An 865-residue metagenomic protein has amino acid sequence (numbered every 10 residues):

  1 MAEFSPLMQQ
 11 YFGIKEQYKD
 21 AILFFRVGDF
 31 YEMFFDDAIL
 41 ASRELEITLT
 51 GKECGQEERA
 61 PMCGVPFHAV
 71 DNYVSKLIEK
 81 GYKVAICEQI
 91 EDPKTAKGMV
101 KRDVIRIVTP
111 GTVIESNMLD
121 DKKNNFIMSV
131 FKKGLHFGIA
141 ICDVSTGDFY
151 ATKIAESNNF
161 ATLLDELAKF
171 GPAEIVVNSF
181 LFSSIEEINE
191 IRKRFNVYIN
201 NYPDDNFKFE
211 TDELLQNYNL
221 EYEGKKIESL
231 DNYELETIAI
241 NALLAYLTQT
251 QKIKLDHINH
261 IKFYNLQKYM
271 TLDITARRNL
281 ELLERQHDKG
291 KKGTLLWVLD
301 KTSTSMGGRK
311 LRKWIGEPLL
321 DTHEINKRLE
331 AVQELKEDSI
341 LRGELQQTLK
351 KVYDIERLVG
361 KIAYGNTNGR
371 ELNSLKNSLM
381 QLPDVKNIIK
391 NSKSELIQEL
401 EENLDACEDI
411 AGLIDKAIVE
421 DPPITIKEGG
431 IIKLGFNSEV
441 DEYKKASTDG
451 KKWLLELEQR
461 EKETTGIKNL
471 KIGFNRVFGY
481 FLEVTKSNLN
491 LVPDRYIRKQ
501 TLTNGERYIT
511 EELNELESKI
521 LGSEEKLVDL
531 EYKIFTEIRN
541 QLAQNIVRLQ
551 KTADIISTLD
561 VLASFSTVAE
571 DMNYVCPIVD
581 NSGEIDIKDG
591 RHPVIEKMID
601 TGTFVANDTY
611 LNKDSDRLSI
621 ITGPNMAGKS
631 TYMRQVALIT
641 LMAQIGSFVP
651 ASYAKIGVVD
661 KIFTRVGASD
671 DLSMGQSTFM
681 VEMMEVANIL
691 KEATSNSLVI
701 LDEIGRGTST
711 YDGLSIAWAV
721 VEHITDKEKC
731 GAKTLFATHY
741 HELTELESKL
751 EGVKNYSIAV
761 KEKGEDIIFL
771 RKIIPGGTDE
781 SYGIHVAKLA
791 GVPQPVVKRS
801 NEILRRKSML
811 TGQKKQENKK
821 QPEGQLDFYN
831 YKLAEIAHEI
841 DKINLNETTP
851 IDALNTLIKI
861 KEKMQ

Functional and structural regions predicted by a protein language model:
M1-A2, Q9-G13, D20, R539 (+6 more regions): Conserved phosphate-binding elements of NTP-dependent enzyme cores
M1-E334, G343, Q347-A363, T367-Q459 (+1 more regions): Charged catalytic and DNA/RNA-contacting regions of genome-maintenance and nucleic-acid-processing enzymes
F35-D36, Y233, S303, R309 (+6 more regions): ATPase nucleotide-binding head domains, primarily ABC-like/P-loop NTPase cores
C87, P110-L119, K254, S392-L396 (+5 more regions): Active-site phosphate-binding and catalytic loops of NTP-dependent enzymes
L167, P172-L181, E186-E187, E512-N545 (+2 more regions): Conserved catalytic alpha/beta cores of large enzymes that bind or transform nucleotide phosphates and polynucleotides
F207-Y218, T271, L282, Q286 (+6 more regions): Amphipathic heptad-repeat alpha-helical coiled-coil/stalk segments that mediate oligomerization, filament/stalk
Y364, N368, S378-Q381, L434-G435 (+2 more regions): Charged, surface-exposed helical/loop "interaction arms" that form contiguous linear patches used for dimerization
